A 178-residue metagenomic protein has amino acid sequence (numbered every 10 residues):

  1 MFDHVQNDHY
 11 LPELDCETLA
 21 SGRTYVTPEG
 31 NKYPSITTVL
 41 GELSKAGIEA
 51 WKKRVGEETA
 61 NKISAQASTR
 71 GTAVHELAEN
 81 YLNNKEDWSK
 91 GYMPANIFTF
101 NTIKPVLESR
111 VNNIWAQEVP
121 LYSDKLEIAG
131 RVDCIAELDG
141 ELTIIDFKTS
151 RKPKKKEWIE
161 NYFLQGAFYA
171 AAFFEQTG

Functional and structural regions predicted by a protein language model:
M1-A129: Metal-dependent nuclease catalytic cores that hydrolyze phosphodiester bonds in DNA/RNA, characterized by
W115-G178: Mg2+/Mn2+-dependent nuclease catalytic core
